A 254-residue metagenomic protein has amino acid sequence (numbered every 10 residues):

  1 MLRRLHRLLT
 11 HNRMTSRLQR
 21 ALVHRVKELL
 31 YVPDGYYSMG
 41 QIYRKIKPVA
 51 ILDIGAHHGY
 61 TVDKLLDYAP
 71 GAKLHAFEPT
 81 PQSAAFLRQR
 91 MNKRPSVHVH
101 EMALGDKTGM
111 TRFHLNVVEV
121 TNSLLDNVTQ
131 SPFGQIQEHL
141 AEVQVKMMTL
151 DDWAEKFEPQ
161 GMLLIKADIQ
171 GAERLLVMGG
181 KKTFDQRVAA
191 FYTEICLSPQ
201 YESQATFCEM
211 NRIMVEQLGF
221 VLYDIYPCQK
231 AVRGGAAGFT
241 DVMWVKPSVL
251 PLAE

Functional and structural regions predicted by a protein language model:
M1-I46: Membrane-proximal basic amphipathic "stem/tether" segments
N12, R94, Q217: Acidic-histidine catalytic/liganding microenvironments
V32-V118, L197-Q200, Q204: SAM cofactor-binding core of SAM-dependent methyltransferases, primarily the Rossmann-like beta-alpha-beta module
S38, T61, T149-D152, L176-G179: Well-ordered alpha-helical segments embedded in enzymatic catalytic cores
L52, L66-A76, W153-E254: Conserved acidic-Pro-Pro-aromatic motif
K93-H98, L140-A141, G161, R187: A short helix-to-beta-strand connector/capping loop
V99-M102, M147, D224-Y226: Short loop/edge segments at beta-strand edges and connector loops that shape dinucleotide/nucleotide cofactor-binding
G105-M148, D152, F157: Glycine-rich adenosyl-binding loop in Rossmann-like folds that engage adenosine-containing cofactors
